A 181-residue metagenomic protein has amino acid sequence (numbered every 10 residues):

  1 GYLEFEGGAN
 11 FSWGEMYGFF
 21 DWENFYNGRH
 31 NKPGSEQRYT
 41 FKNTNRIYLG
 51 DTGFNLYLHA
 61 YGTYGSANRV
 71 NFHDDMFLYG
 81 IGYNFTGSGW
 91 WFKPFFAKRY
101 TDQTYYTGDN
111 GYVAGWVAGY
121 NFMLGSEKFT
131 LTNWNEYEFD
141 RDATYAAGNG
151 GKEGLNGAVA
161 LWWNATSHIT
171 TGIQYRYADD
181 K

Functional and structural regions predicted by a protein language model:
G1-Y26: Short glycine/proline- and aromatic-enriched beta-strand/turn motifs that initiate or cap beta-hairpins
L3, S35-F41, F72-F77, G108-A114 (+2 more regions): Residues that define the transmembrane beta-barrel architecture of outer-membrane proteins
F5-A9, N43-I47, Y79-F85, F96 (+2 more regions): Residues on the lipid-exposed face of transmembrane beta-strands in outer-membrane beta-barrel proteins
W13-G18, L49-L56, G87-F92, F122-L131 (+2 more regions): Repeated loop/turn-to-beta-strand initiation elements of outer-membrane beta-barrel proteins
G18-W22, L58-Y64, P94-K98, N133-Y137 (+1 more regions): Transmembrane beta-barrel strands of outer-membrane/channel proteins
N31-I81: Hydrophobic/aromatic-rich structural module bridging two neighboring secondary-structure elements via a short loop
N71-Y120: Active-site-proximal alpha-helical scaffolds that flank and shape metal-associated catalytic sites
R99-T170, Y177-D179: Outer-membrane beta-barrel transmembrane domain signature
